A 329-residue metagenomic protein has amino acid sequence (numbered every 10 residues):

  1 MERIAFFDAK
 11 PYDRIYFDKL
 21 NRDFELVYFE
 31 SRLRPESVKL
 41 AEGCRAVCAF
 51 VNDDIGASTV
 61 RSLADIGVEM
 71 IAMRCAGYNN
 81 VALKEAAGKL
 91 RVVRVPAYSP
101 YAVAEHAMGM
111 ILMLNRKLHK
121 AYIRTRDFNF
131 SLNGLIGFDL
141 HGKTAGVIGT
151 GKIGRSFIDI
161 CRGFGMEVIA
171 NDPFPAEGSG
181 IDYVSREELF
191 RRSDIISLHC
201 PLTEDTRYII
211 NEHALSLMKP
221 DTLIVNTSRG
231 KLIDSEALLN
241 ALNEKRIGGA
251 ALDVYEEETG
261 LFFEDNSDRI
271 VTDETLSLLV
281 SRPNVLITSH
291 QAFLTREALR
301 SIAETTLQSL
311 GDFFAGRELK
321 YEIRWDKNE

Functional and structural regions predicted by a protein language model:
M1-V93, N211: An N-terminal-biased, well-structured beta-alpha scaffold segment characteristic of Rossmann-like dinucleotide-binding
K39-L40, E188-L189, A214, L278-L279: Structural alpha-helical scaffold elements that stabilize or flank donor/cofactor-binding regions in carbohydrate
V51-N52, D194, C200-L202, S228-R229 (+1 more regions): Short glycine-/small-residue-rich Rossmann-like dinucleotide-binding loops
L90-T144, S156-D159, G163: Phosphate-binding beta-alpha-beta segment of Rossmann-like dinucleotide-binding domains, i.e., the NAD(P)
N133-P220: Rossmann-like dinucleotide/phosphate-binding beta-alpha-beta segment
D221, G230-E329: Rossmann-like dinucleotide-binding domain for NAD(H)/NADP(H)
V225: Glycine-rich nucleotide-phosphate-binding loops and adjacent flexible coil segments
